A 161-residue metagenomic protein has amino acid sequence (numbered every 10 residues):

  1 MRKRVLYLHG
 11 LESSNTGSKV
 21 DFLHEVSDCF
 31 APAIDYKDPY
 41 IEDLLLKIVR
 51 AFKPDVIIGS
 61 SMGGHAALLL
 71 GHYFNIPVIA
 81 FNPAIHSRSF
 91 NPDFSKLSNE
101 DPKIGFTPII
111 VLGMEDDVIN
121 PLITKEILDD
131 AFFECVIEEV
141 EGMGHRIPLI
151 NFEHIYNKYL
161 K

Functional and structural regions predicted by a protein language model:
M1-A51: Active-site catalytic motif of lipid deacylating hydrolases and related acyltransferases
G10, P32-D35, I76-R88, G113: Active-site nucleophile loop of the alpha/beta-hydrolase fold
S13-S14, E115-I119, H145-R146: Acidic catalytic loop of the alpha/beta-hydrolase fold
K19-V20, D93, N120-D129: Short alpha-helix in the alpha/beta-hydrolase fold that links the catalytic acid
A33-I34, I137-G144: Short glycine-rich catalytic loops that host catalytic nucleophiles or stabilize transition states across multiple
I58-A67: Gly/Ala-rich beta-loop-alpha elbow adjacent to hydrolase catalytic centers
K103-G105, I109-L112, D116: Short beta-strand/loop motif that positions the catalytic acidic residue of the alpha/beta-hydrolase fold
G142-F152: Catalytic histidine-centered segment of alpha/beta-hydrolase-like enzymes
